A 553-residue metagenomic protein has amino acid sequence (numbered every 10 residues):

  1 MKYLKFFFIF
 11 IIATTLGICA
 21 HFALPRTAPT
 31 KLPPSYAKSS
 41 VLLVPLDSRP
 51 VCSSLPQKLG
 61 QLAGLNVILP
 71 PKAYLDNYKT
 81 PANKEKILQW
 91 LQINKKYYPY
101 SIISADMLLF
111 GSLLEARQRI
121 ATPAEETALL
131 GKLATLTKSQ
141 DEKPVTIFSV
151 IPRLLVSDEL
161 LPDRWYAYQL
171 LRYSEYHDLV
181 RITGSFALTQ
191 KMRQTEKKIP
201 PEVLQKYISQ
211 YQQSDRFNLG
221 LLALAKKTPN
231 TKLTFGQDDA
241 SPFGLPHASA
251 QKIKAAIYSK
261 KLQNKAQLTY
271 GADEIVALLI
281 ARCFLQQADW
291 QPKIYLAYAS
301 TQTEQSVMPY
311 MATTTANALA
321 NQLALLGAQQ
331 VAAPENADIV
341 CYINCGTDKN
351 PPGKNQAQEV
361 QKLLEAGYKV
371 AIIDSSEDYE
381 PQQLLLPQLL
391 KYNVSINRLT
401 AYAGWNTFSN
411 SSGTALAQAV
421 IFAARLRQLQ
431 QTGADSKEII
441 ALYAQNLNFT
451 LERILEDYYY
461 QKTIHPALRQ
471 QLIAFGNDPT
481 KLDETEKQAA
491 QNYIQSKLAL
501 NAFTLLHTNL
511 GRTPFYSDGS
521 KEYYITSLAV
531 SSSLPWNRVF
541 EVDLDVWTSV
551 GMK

Functional and structural regions predicted by a protein language model:
M1-K5: Positively charged n-region of N-terminal signal peptides that target proteins for export
F6-I9, T195: Short amphipathic alpha-helical "recognition" segments used for binding
F8-H21: Hydrophobic membrane-insertion alpha-helices, especially the h-region of bacterial N-terminal signal peptides
P25-K553: An N-terminal assembly and electron-transfer interface module characteristic of large anaerobic redox and radical
